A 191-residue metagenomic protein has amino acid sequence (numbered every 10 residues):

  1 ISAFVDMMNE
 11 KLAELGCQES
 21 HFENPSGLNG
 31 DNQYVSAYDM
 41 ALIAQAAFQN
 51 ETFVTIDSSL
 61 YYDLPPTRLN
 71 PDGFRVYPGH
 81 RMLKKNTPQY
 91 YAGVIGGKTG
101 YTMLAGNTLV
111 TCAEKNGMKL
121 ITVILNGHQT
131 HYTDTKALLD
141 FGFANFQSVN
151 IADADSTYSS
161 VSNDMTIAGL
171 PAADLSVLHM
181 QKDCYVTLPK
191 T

Functional and structural regions predicted by a protein language model:
S2-S20: Short, charged, amphipathic alpha-helices and their helix-cap/turn boundaries
C17-H21, D31-Y34, Y38-T191: Domain-terminus/edge residues, biased toward the C-terminal soluble/receptor-binding domains of extracytoplasmic
N24-P25: Diglycine-centered glycine-rich loop/turn motifs
